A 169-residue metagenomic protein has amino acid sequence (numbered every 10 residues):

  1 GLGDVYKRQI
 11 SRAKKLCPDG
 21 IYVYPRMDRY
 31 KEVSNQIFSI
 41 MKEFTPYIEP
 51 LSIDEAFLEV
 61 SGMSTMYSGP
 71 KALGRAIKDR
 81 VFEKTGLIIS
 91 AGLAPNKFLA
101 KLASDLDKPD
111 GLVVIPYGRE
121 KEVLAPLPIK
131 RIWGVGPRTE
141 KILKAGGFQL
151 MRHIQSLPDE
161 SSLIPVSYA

Functional and structural regions predicted by a protein language model:
G1-I164: Gly/Gly-Pro- and Ser/Thr-rich, intrinsically disordered tail segments characteristic of DNA damage-repair and tolerance
A169: Conserved adenylation A10 loop of the ANL superfamily
